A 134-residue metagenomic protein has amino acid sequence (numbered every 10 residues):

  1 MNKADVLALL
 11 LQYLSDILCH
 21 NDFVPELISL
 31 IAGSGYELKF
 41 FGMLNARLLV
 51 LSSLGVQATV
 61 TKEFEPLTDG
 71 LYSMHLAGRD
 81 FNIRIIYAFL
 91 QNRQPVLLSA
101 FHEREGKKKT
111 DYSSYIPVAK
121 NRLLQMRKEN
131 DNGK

Functional and structural regions predicted by a protein language model:
M1-N82, L90-P95, E103-K134: Basic, Lys/Arg-enriched alpha-helical interface segments
L98: Conserved catalytic cores of phosphodiester-cleaving nucleases, focusing on short active-site segments
